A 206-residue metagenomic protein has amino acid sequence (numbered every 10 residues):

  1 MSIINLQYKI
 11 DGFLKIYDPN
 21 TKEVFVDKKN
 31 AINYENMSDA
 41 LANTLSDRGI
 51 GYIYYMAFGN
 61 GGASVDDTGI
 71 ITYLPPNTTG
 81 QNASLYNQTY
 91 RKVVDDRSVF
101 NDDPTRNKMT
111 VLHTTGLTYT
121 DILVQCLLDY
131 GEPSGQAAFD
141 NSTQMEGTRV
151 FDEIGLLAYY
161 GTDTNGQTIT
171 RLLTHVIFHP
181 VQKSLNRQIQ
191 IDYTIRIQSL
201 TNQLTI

Functional and structural regions predicted by a protein language model:
M1-F151, Y159-I206: Small cysteine-rich, disulfide-bonded extracellular modules of the LU/uPAR three-finger superfamily and closely related
